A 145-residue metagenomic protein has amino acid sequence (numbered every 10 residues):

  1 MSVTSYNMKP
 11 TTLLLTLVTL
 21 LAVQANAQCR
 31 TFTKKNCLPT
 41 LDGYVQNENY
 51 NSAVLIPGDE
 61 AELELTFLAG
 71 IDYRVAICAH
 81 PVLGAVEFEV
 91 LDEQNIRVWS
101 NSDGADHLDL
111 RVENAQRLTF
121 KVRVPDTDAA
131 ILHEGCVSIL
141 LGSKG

Functional and structural regions predicted by a protein language model:
M1-L13: Positively charged n-region of N-terminal signal peptides that target proteins for export
T11-L21: Sec-dependent N-terminal signal peptides
A27-Y44: Predominantly extracellular/luminal regions of secreted and cell-surface proteins, especially disulfide-bonded
Q28, A53-L132, S143-G145: Acidic, Ser/Thr/Pro-rich low-complexity intrinsically disordered segments
G135-L140: Eukaryotic complex-assembly/interaction regions
